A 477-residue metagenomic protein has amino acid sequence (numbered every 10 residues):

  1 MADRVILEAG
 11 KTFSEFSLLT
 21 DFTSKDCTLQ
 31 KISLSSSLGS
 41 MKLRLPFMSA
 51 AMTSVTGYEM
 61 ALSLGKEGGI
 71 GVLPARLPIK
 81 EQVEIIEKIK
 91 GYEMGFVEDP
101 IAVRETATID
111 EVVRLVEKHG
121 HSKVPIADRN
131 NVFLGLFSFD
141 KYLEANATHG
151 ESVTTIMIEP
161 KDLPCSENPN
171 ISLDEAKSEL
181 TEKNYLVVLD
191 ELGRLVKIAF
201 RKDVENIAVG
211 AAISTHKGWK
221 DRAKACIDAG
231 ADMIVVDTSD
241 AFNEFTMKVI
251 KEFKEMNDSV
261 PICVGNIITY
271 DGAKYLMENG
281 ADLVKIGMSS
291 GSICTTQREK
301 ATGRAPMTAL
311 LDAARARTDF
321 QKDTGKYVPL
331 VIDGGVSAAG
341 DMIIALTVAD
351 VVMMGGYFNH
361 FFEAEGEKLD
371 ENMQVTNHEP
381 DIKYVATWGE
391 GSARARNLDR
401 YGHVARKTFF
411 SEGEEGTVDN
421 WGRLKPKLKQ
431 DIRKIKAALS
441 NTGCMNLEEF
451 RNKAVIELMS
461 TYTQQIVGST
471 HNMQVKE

Functional and structural regions predicted by a protein language model:
M1-F22, V103-R104, C165-I171, A212 (+2 more regions): Alpha/beta catalytic cores of nucleotide-metabolism and tRNA/nucleoside-modifying enzymes
E15, S49, L64, V209 (+5 more regions): Conserved, mostly hydrophobic/aromatic
T28-M52, E81-H121, I126-R129, F133-S138 (+4 more regions): Bateman/CBS regulatory modules and CBS-like beta-alpha motifs in cytosolic regions of diverse proteins
K42-M48, F96-P100, E205-A212, F253-I268 (+2 more regions): Short beta-strand/loop segments at the ligand-binding rim of alpha/beta enzyme cores
E59-L62, K220-A229, I262, I268-I286 (+1 more regions): Catalytic cores of alpha/beta
K66-E81, A231-N243, D282-K300, V336-L369: Glycine-rich phosphate-binding active-site loops on the catalytic face of alpha/beta enzymes
A75-I79, R129-N131, F139-Y142, E191-G193 (+8 more regions): Short, ordered loop/turn segments at secondary-structure junctions
P78-E87, R194-D203, K217-D221, T238-S259 (+3 more regions): Active-site-adjacent beta->alpha loops and helix N-cap segments on the catalytic face of soluble alpha/beta enzymes
